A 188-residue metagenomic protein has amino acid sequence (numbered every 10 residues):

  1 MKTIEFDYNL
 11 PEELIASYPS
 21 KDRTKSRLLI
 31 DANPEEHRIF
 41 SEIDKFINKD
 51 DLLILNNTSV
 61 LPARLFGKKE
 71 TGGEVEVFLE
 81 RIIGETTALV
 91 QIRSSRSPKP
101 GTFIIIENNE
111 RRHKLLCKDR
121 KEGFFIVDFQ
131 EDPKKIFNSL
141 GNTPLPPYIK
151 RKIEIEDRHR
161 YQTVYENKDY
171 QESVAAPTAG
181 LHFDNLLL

Functional and structural regions predicted by a protein language model:
M1-L188: A cross-family signal for N-terminal binding/gating loops and helix N-caps that shape access to the active site
